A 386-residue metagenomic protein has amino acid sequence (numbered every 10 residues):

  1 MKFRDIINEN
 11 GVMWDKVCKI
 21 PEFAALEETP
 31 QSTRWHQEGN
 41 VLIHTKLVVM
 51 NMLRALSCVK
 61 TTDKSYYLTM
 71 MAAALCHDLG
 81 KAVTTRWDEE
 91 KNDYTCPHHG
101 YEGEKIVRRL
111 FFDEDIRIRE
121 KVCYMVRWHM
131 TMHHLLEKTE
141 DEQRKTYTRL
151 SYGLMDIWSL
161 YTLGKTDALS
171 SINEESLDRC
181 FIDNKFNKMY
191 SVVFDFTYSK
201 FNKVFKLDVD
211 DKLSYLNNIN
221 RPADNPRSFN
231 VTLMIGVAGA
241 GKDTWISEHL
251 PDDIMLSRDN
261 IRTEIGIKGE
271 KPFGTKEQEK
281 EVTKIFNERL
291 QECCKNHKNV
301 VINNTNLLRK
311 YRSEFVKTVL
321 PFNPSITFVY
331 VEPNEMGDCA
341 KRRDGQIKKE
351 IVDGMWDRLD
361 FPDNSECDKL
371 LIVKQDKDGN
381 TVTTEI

Functional and structural regions predicted by a protein language model:
M1-W87: Acidic/His-rich, divalent-metal-binding segments that scaffold phosphate/diphosphate chemistry
L53, C58-D178: Divalent metal-dependent catalytic cores for phosphoryl transfer on phosphate-bearing substrates
S191-P226: N-terminal pre-Walker A segment at the start of P-loop NTPase domains
M234: Hydrophobic anchor at the beta1->P-loop junction of P-loop NTPases
V237-A238: The conserved Walker
D243-K298, M336-A340: Conserved substrate/cofactor phosphate-moiety recognition/catalytic segment in nucleotide-dependent phosphotransferases
D252, N334-I386: Conserved GTP-binding G-domain of TRAFAC-class P-loop NTPases and closely related GTPase folds
F322-C339: Conserved phosphate-donor/acceptor-positioning beta-strand/loop module used by diverse small-molecule
